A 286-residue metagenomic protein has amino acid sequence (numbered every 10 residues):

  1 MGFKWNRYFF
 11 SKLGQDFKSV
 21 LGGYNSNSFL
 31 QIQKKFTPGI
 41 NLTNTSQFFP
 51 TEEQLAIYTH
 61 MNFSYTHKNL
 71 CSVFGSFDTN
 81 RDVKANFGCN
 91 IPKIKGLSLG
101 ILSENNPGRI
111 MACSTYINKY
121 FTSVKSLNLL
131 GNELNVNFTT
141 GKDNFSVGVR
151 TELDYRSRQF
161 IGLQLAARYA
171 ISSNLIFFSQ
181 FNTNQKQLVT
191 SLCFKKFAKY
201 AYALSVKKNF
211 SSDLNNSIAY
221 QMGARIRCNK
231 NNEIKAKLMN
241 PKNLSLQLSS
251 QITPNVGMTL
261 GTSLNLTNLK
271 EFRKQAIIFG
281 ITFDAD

Functional and structural regions predicted by a protein language model:
M1-N132, V136-T139, R150-L153, G280-A285: Transmembrane beta-barrel domains of Gram-negative outer membranes and organellar outer membranes
P38-L42, N69-F74, P92-L99, N118-K125 (+7 more regions): Repeated loop/turn-to-beta-strand initiation elements of outer-membrane beta-barrel proteins
L55-T59, T79-V83, N106-I110, L130-L134 (+6 more regions): Residues that define the transmembrane beta-barrel architecture of outer-membrane proteins
A56, P92-I94, P107, I117-K119 (+7 more regions): Edge/loop elements at the starts and ends of beta-strands within beta-rich repeat scaffolds
M61, M222-A224, L246-S250, T262 (+1 more regions): Outer-membrane beta-barrel "beta-signal"
G75-D78, I101-N106, K125-L129, F138-T139 (+6 more regions): Tandem-repeat/low-complexity and Cys-motif detector
T139-R227: Detector for outer-membrane/organellar transmembrane beta-barrel domains, recognizing the amphipathic beta-strand
